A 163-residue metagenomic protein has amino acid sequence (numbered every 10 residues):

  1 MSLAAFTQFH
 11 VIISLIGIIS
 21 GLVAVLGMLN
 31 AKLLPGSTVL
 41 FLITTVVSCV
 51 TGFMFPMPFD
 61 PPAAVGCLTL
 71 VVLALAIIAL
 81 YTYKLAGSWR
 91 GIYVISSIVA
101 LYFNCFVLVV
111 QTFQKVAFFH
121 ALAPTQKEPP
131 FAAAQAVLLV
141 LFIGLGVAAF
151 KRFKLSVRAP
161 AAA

Functional and structural regions predicted by a protein language model:
S2-A163: Polytopic transmembrane helical bundles with strong interfacial aromatic enrichment
